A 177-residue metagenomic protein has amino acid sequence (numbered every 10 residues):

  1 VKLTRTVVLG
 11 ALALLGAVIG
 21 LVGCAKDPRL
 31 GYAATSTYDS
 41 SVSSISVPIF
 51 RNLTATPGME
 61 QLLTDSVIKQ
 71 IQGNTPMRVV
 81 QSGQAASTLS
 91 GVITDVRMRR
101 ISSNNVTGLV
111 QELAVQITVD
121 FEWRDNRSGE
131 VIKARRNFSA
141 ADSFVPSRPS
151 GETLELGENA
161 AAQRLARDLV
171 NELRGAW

Functional and structural regions predicted by a protein language model:
V1, I132-R135: Generic cytosolic/nucleocytoplasmic N-terminal low-complexity/intrinsically disordered segments
V1-C24: Sec-dependent bacterial lipoprotein signal peptides
G10, A162-D168: Short linear motifs in low-complexity, proline-biased tails and propeptides
L12-L15, T37-S44, I68-Q72, V110-E122: Short charge-dense sequence patches
A13, P48, T56-L63, A85-V92 (+1 more regions): A generic short-segment signal for beta-strand/edge and adjacent turn/coil regions
G20-K69, P76, Q81, M98 (+3 more regions): A structural "domain/chain start" motif
A33, G73-R78, G83-K133, A141-L156 (+1 more regions): Surface-exposed short loop/turn segments
L53-D65, V110, A114, E152-R164: Soluble non-cytosolic domains of exported or imported proteins
